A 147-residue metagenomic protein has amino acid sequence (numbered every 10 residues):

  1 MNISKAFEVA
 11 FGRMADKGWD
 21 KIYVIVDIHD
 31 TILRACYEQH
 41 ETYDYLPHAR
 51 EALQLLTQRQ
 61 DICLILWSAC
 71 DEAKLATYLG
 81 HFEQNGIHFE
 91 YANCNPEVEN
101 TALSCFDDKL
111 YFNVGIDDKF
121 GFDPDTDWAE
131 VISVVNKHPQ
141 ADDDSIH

Functional and structural regions predicted by a protein language model:
M1-H147: HAD-like aspartate-dependent phosphatase fold
